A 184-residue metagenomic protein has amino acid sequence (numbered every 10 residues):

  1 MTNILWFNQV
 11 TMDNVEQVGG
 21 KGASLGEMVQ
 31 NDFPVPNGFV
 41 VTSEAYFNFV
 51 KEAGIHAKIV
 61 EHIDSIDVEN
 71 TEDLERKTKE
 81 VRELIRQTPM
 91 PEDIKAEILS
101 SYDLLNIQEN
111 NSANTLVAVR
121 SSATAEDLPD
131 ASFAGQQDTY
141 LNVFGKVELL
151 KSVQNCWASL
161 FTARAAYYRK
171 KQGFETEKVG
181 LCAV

Functional and structural regions predicted by a protein language model:
M1-V184: N-terminal beta-alpha lobe that positions the nucleotide/phosphoryl donor in ATP/NTP-coupled carboxylate activation
